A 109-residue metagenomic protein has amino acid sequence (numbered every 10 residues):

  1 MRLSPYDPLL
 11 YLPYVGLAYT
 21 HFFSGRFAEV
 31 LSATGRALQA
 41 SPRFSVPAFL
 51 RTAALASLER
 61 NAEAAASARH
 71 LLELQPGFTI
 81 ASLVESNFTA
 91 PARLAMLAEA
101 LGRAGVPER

Functional and structural regions predicted by a protein language model:
M1-R109: Alpha-helical protein-protein interaction modules
